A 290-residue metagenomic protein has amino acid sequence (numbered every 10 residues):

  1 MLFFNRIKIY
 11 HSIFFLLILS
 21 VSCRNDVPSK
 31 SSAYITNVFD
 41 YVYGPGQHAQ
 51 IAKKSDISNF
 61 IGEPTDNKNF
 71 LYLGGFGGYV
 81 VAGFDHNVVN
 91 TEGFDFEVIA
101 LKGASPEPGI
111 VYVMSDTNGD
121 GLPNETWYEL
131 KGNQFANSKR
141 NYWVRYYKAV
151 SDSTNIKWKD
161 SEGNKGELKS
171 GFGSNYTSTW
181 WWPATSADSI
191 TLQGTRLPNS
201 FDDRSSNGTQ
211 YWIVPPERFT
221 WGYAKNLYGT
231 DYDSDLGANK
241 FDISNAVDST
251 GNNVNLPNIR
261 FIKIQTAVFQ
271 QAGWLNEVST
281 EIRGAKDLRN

Functional and structural regions predicted by a protein language model:
L2-H11: Bacterial N-terminal signal peptides that target proteins for export
I13-F15: Sec-dependent N-terminal signal peptides
L19-S22: C-terminal motif of bacterial Sec signal peptides marking the signal peptidase cleavage site
D26-E107, K131-N290: A domain-level signal for the mature, folded cores of soluble proteins
G109, T126-Y128: Short beta-strand segments
Y112-D116: Predominantly extracellular/luminal cell-surface or secreted proteins
T117-T126: Acidic, glycine-anchored loop motifs typical of Ca2+
